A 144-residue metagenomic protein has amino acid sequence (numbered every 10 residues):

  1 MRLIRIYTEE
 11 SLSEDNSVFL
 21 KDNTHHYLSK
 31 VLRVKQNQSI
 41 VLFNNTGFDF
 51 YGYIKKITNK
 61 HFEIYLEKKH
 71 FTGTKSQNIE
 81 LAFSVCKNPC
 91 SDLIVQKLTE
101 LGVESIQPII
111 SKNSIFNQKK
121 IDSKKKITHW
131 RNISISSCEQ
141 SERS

Functional and structural regions predicted by a protein language model:
M1-T72: N-terminal positively charged helical leader segments and presequences
G73-S144: RNA substrate-binding interface of SAM-dependent RNA methyltransferases
